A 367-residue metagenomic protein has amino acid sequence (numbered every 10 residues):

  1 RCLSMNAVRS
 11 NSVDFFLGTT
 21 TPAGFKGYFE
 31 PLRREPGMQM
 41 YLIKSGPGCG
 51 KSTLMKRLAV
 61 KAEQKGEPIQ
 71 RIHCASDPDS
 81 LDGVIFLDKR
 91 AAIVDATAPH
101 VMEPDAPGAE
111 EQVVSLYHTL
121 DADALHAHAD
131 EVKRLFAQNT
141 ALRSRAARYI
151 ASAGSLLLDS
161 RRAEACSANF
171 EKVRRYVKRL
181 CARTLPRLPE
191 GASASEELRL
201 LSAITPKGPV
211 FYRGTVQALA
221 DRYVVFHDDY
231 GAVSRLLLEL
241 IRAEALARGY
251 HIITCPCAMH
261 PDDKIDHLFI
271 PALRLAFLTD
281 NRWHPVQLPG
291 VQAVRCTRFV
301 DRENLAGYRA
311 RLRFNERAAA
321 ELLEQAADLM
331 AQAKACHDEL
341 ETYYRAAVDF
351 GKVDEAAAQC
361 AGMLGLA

Functional and structural regions predicted by a protein language model:
M5-L32, E171, R175, R179-V216: N-terminal pre-Walker A segment at the start of P-loop NTPase domains
A7-G24, V60-A124, E131, A245-E324: Conserved nucleotide-sensing/catalytic segment adjacent to the nucleotide-binding pocket in NTP-handling enzymes
N11, Q39, E190-A194, R222 (+1 more regions): N-terminal low-complexity, Ser/Thr/acidic repeat segments characteristic of secreted and surface-exposed proteins
M40-A59, P209-A245: Glycine-rich phosphate-binding P-loop
I43-K44, L54-M55, A62, Q70-H73 (+4 more regions): A cross-family "folded-core" feature that marks the main globular domain of proteins
E131-R183, F314, A318-M363: An accessory alpha-helical subdomain
